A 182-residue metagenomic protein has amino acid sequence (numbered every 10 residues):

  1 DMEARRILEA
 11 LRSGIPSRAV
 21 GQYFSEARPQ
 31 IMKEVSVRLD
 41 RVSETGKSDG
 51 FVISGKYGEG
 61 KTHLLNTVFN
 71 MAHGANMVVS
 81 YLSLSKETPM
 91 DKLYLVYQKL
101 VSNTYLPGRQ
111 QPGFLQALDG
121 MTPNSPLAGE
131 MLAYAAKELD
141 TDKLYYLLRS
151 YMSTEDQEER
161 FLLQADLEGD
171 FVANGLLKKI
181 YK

Functional and structural regions predicted by a protein language model:
D1-D49: A short, basic N-terminal segment
S25-P29, G58, D170: Conserved phosphate/pyrophosphate-binding and hydrolysis machinery centered on Walker-type P-loop NTPases, extending
S36, G55, A72-G74: Conserved ATP-binding subdomain of kinase catalytic cores across diverse folds
T45-T67: Walker A/P-loop nucleotide-binding motif
E59, H63-K182: P-loop NTPase nucleotide-binding core
